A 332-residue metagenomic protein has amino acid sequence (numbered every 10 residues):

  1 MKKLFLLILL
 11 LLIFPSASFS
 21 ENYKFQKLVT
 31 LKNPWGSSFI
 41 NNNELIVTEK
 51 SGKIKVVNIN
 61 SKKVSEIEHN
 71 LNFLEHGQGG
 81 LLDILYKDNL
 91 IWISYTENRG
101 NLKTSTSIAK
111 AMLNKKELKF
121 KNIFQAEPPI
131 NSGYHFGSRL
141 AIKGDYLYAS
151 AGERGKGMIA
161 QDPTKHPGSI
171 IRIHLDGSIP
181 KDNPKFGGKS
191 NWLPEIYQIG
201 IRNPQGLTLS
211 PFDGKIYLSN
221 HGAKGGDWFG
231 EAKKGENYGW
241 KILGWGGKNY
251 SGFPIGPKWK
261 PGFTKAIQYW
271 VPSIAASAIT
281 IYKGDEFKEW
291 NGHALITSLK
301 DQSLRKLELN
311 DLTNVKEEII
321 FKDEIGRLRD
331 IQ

Functional and structural regions predicted by a protein language model:
L4-F14: Sec-dependent N-terminal signal peptides
L12, R99, H174-S178: A generic secondary-structure signal for well-formed alpha-helical elements
F19-G157, G206-G222, P272-D311: Acidic, Gly/Ser/Thr-rich repeat motifs that build Ca2+-stabilized beta-propeller blades
W35, L328-D330: Repeated scaffold domains used in trafficking and secretory/extracellular systems, primarily beta-propellers
G79-L81, E153-E318, G326: Beta-propeller domain segments
E97, Q125-P129, G187-K189, G246 (+1 more regions): Short, solvent-exposed aromatic-acidic interface loops
